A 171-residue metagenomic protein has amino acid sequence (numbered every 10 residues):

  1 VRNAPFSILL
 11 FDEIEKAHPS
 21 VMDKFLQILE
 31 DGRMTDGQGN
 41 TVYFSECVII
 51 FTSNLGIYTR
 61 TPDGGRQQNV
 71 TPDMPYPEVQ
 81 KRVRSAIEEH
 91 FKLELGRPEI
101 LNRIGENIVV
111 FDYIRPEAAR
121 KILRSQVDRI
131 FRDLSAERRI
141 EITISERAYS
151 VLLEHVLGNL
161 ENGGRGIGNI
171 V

Functional and structural regions predicted by a protein language model:
V1-V171: AAA+ P-loop NTPase nucleotide-binding core of proteostasis motors
